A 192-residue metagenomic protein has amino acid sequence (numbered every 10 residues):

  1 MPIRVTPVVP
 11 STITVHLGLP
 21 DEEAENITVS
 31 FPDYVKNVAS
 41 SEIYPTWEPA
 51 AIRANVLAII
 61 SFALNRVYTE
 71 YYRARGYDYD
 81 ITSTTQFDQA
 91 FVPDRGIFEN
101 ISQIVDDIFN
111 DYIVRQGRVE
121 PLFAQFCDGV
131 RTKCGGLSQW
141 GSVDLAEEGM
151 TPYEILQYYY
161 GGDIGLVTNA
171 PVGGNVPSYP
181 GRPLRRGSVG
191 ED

Functional and structural regions predicted by a protein language model:
M1-D192: Conserved, single-site charged/polar hotspot
